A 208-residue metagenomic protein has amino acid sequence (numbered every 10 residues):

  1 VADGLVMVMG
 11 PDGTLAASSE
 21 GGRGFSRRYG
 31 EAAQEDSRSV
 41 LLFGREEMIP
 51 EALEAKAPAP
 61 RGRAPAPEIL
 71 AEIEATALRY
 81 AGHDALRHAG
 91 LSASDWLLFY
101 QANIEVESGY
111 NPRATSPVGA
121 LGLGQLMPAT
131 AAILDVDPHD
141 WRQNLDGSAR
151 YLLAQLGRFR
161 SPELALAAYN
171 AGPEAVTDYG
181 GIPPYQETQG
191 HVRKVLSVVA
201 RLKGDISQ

Functional and structural regions predicted by a protein language model:
V1-E105, S197-Q208: Cell-wall glycan-active module
T14, S108-N111, T130-A131, G172-A175: Solvent-exposed loop/turn segments at secondary-structure junctions within structured extracellular/periplasmic domains
A55-A64, R87-G90, P112-P117, T130-W141 (+2 more regions): Second-shell loop/turn segments in exported
R79, A154-Q155: A generic secondary-structure signal
A93-A102, L121, P162-A167: Alpha-helical scaffolds flanking conserved acidic
T115-V136, N144-L152, A167, P173-E174 (+1 more regions): Substrate-binding/active-site groove segments that recognize and process beta-1,4-linked N-acetyl-hexosamine
G147, A167-Q208: Catalytic and substrate-binding regions of cell-wall glycan-acting enzymes that process beta-1,4-linked
